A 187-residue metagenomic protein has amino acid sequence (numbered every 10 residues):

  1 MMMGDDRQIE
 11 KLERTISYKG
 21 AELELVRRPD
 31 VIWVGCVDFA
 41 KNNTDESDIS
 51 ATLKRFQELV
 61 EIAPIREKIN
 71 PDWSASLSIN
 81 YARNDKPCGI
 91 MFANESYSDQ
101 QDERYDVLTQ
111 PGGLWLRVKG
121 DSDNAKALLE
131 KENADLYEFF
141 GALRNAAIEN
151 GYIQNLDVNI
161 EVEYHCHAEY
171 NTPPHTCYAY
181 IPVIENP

Functional and structural regions predicted by a protein language model:
M1-P187: A solvent-exposed interaction/effector surface
